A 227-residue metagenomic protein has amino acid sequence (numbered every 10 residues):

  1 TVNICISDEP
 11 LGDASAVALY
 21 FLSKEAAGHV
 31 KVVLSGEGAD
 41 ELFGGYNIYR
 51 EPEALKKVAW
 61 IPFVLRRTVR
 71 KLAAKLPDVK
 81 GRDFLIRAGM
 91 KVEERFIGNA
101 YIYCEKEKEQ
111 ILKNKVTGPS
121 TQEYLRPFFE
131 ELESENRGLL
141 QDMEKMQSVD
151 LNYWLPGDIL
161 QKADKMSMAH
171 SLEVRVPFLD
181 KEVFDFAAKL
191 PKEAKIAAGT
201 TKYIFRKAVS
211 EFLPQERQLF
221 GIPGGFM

Functional and structural regions predicted by a protein language model:
T1-Y124, K165-F212: ATP-dependent adenylate-handling active sites, centered on carboxylate activation for C-N bond formation
G12, R137-D150: Structural motif
Q122-E135: A short, charged helix-loop
R126, L139-L140, P156-D158: Short, flexible segments with low predicted structural confidence
L151-K165, A187: Short Ser/Thr-interspersed hydrophobic loop/turn segments at strand-loop and sheet-helix junctions that line or gate
I159, F212-L213: Short alpha-helix boundary/capping elements
L213-M227: PAPS-dependent sulfotransferase catalytic core
